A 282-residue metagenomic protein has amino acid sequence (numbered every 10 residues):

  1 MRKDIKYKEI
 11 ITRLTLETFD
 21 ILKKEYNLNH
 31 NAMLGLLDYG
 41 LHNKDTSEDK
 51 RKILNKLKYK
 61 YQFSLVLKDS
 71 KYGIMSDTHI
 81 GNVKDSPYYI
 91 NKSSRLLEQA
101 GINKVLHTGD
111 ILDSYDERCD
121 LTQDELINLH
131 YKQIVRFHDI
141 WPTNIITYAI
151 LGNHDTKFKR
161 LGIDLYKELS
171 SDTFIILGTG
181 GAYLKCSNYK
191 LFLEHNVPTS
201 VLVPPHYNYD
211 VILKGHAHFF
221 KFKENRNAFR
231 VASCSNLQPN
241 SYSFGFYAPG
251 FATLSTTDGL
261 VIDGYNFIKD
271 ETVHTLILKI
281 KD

Functional and structural regions predicted by a protein language model:
M1-M75, K281-D282: Acidic, histidine-bearing metal-coordination/catalytic regions of metal-dependent phosphoesterases
S47, Y59-S64, N82-S170: Core catalytic region of metal-dependent phosphoesterases/phosphodiesterases, especially metallo-beta-lactamase-like
F63-G73, Y183-L191, N225-N227: Beta-strand-turn-beta hairpins that frame and shape the catalytic cleft of phosphate-ester-processing enzymes
Y72-I74, V105-H107, A149, F192 (+1 more regions): Residue-level marker for buried hydrophobic side chains located in beta-strands that build the well-ordered beta-sheet
S76-H79, G109-S114, N153-D155, H195-P198 (+2 more regions): Active-site metal-binding loops of divalent metal-dependent hydrolases
Y148-H154, T179, Y265-F267: Acidic carboxylate-rich catalytic motifs and surrounding loops in phosphoryl-/glycosyl-chemistry enzymes
K159-K190: Metallo-beta-lactamase
K190-D282: Conserved beta-sheet core of the metallophosphoesterase superfamily
